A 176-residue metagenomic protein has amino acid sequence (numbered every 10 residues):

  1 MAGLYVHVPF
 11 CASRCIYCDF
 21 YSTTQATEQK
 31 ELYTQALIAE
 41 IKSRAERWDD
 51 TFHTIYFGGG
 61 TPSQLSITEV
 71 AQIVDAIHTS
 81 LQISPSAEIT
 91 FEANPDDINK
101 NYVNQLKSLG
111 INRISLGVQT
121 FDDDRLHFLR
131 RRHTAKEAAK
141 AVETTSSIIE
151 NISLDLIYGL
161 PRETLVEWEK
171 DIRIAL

Functional and structural regions predicted by a protein language model:
M1-L4: Extreme N-terminal starter segment of soluble prokaryotic enzymes
V6-V8, V118: Alpha/beta-hydrolase
P9-F20: Local cysteine-cluster metal-coordination motifs and their immediate loop/turn environment, predominantly Fe-S cluster
S22-L176: Conserved non-cysteine loop/helix-boundary elements of the Radical SAM core domain that shape
